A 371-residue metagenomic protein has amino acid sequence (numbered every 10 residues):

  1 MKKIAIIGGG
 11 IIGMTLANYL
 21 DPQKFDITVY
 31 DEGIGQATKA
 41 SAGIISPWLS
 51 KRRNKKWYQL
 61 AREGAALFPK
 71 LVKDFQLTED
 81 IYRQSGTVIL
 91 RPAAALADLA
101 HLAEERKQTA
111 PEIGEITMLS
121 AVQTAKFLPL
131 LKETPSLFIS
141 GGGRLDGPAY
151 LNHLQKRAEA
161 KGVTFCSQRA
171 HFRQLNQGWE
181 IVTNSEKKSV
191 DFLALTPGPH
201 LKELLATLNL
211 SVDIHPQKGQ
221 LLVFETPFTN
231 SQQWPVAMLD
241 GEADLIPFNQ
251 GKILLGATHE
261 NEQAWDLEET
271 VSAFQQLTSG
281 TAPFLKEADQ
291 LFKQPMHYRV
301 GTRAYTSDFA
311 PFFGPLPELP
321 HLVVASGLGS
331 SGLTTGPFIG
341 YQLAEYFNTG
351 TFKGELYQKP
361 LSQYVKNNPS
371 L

Functional and structural regions predicted by a protein language model:
K2-T28: N-terminal Rossmann-like FAD-binding beta1-loop-alpha1 element of flavoenzymes
M14-D21, G43, T78-Y82, F192-E318: Active-site substrate-recognition segment that forms the wall of the catalytic cavity or substrate channel
P22-A40: Glycine-rich FAD pyrophosphate-binding loop
I44-Q123: Dinucleotide-binding Rossmann-like beta1-alpha1 core, especially the glycine-rich loop that anchors the ADP
E79-I89, E105, E115-K161, T258-E262 (+2 more regions): Helix-loop-beta segment of a Rossmann-like dinucleotide-binding subdomain
T164-W179: A conserved short coil-to-beta-strand element within the FAD-binding core of flavoproteins
T183-F192: Core beta-strand elements of the Rossmann-like FAD/NAD(P) dinucleotide-binding domain in flavoenzyme oxidoreductases
K293-L371: C-terminal catalytic lobe of FAD-dependent flavoproteins
